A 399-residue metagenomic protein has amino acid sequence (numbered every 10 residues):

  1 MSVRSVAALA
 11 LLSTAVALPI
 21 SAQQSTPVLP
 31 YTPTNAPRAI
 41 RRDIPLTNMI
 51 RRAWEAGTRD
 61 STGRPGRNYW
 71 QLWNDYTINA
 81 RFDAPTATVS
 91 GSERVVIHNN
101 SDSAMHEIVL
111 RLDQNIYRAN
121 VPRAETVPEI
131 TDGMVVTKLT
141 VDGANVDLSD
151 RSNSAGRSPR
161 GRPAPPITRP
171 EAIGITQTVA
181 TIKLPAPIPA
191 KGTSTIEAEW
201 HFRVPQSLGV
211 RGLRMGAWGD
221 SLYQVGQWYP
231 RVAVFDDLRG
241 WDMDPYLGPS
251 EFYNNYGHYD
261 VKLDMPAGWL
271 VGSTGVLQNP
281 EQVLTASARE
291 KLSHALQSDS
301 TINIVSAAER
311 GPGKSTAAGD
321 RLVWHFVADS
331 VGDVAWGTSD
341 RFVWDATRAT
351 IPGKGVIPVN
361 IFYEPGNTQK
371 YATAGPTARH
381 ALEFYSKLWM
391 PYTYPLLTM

Functional and structural regions predicted by a protein language model:
V6-A17: Bacterial N-terminal signal peptides
L18-A22: Sec/Tat signal peptide C-region and signal peptidase I cleavage site
Q23-S90: N-terminal, polar/Ser/Thr-rich
V28-Y31, T88, H98, V127-W218 (+2 more regions): A surface-exposed beta-strand-loop module
T88-R123: Ligand-binding face of N-terminal immunoglobulin V-set domains in extracellular IgSF glycoproteins
D102-M105, N115, P187-S273: Surface-exposed, acidic/Ser/Thr-rich flexible loop segments
A104-M105, R111-L112, R123-V136, N255-G257: Short coil-to-beta strand junction motifs in C2/discoidin
P230-W241, L247-M399: Hydrophobic helix-coil surface modules that form long, contiguous segments used for peptide/substrate interaction
